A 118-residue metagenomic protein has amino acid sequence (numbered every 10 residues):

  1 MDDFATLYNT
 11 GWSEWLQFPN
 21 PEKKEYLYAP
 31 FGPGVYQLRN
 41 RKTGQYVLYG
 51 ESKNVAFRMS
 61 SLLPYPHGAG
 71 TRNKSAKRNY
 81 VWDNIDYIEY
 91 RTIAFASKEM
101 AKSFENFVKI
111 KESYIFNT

Functional and structural regions predicted by a protein language model:
M1-K53, F57, F95, E99 (+1 more regions): GIY-YIG nuclease catalytic motif and its immediate N-terminal context
T6-L7, V81, Y114: Short, exposed beta-strand/loop patches in secreted or surface proteins that constitute
L7, R58, L62, F107 (+1 more regions): Residues that form generic nucleotide/phosphate-binding pockets
Y26, V55-K102: Conserved short loop/helix modules at catalytic or binding sites in compact beta-alpha or helix-hairpin-helix contexts
G34, G68-G70, Y114-N117: Glycine-centered flexibility motif
K102, V108-T118: Intrinsically disordered, low-complexity regulatory tails
